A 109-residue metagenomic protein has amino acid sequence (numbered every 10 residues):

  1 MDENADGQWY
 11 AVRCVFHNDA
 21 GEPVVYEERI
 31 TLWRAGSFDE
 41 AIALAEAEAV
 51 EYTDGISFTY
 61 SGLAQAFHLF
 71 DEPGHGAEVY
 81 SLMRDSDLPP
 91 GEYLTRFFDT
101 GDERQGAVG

Functional and structural regions predicted by a protein language model:
M1-A20, I56-G109: A cross-kingdom feature marking charged/low-complexity
V25-G36: A short, exposed loop/beta-hairpin motif centered on an aromatic-Gly-Thr core
E27-R29, E46-V50, A77-R84: Short intrinsically disordered coil segments
G36-E51: A short, charged, amphipathic alpha-helix used as a generic interaction element across diverse proteins
